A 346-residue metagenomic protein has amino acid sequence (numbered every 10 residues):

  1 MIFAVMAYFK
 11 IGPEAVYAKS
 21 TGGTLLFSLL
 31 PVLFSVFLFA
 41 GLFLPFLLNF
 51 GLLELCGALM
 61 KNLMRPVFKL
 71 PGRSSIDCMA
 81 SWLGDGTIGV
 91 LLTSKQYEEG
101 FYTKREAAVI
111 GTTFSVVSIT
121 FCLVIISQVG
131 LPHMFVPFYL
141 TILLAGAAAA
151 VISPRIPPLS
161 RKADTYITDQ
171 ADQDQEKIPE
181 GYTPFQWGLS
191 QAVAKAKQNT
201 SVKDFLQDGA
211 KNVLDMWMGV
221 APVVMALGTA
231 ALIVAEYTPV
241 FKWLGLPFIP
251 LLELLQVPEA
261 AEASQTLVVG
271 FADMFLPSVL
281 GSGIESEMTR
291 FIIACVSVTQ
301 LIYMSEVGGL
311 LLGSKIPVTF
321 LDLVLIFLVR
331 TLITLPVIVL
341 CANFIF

Functional and structural regions predicted by a protein language model:
M1, L159-L214: Intrinsically disordered, low-complexity non-transmembrane regions of multi-pass membrane transporters
V5-T21: Transmembrane alpha-helix boundary signature
L29-G41, P137-A149: Alpha-helical transmembrane segments
A40, L44, G84, S118-I119 (+7 more regions): Alpha-helical transmembrane segments of multipass membrane proteins
L48-S115, S282-M288: Hydrophobic transmembrane alpha-helices that form the pore/transport pathway of multi-pass ion and small-solute
P71-M79, Y102-G111, P132-L140, P258-L267 (+2 more regions): The feature identifies polytopic integral membrane transport proteins across all domains of life
T103-I126, G146-A150, M274-F346: C-terminal transmembrane helix pair
V193-E285: Transmembrane helical segments that form the transport core of multi-pass membrane transport proteins
